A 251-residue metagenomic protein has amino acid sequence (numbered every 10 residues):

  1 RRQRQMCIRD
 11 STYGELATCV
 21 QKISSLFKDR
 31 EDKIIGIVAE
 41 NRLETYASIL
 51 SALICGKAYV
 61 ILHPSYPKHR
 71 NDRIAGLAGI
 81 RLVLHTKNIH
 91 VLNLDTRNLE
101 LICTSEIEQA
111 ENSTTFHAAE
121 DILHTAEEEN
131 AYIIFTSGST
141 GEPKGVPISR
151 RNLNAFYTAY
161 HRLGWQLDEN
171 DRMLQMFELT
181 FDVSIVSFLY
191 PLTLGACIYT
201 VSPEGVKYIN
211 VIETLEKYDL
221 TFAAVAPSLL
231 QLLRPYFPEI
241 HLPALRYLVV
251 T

Functional and structural regions predicted by a protein language model:
R1-Q5, R9-N154, W165-Q166, G195: Carrier-protein-dependent adenylate-forming modules in NRPS/ANL systems
E31-K33, D168-E169, Q175, I185 (+1 more regions): His-Asp-centered acyl/peptidyl-transfer active-site segments
K33, R81, D171, T221 (+1 more regions): Conserved acidic residues
A39-E40, I134-S137, D171, F177 (+1 more regions): Active-site beta-alpha turn of Rossmann-fold NAD(P)-dependent dehydrogenases/reductases
E40, K87-H90, F177-T180, P203 (+2 more regions): Adenylate-forming
E44-Y46, K68-N71, V91, V183-S184 (+2 more regions): Short, well-ordered alpha-helical microsegments
K144-R172, D182-F222: Conserved AMP-binding/adenylation subdomain of ANL enzymes
